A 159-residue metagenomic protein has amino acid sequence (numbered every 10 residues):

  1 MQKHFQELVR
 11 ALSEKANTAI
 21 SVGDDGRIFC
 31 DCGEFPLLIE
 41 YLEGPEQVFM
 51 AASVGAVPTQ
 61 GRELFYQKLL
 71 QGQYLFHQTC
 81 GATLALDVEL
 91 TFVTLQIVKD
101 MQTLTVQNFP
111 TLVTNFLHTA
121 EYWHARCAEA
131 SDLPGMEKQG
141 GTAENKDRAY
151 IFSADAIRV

Functional and structural regions predicted by a protein language model:
M1-L38: Charge-rich, low-complexity N-terminal segments
A11, K15, K68-G72, F76 (+1 more regions): Conserved short hydrophobic interaction patches
I39-P58: A short acidic-to-branched-hydrophobic micro-motif
S53-F92: Short, internal acidic amphipathic alpha-helical interface segments that mediate docking to partner proteins
V54-A56, K99-N108: A generic structural motif
V93-I97: Short, aliphatic-rich beta-strand segments
T103-K138: A contiguous, mid-protein "functional segment" used to position or interact with cofactors/ions or partner subunits
A128-V159: Short terminal or interdomain "cap/linker" segment that borders an active site or interface and mediates
